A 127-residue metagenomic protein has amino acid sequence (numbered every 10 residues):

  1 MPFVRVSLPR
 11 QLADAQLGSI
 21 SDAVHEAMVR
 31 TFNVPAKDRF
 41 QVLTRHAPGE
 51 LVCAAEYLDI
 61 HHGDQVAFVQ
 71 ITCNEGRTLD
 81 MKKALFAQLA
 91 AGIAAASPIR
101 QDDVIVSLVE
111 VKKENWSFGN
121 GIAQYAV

Functional and structural regions predicted by a protein language model:
M1-V127: Interaction-mediating elements
